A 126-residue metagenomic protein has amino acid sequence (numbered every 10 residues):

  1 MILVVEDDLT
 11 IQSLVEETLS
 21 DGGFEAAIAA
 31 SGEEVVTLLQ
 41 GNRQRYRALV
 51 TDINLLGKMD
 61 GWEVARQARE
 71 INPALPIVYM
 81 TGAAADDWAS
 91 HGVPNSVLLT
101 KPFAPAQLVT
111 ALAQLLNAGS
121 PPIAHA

Functional and structural regions predicted by a protein language model:
E6: Conserved acidic carboxylate
S13-D21: Charged docking surfaces used in two-component/phosphorelay signaling
E16, F103-L116, S120: C-terminal output helix
I28-A48: Acidic, metal-coordinating helix/loop segments flanking the phosphotransfer/catalytic sites of two-component signaling
S31, M59-V64: Acidic catalytic/metal-coordinating carboxylates
D52-I53: Active-site residues of response regulator receiver
W62-L75: Short amphipathic alpha-helix used as the core "switch/output" element in two-component signaling
